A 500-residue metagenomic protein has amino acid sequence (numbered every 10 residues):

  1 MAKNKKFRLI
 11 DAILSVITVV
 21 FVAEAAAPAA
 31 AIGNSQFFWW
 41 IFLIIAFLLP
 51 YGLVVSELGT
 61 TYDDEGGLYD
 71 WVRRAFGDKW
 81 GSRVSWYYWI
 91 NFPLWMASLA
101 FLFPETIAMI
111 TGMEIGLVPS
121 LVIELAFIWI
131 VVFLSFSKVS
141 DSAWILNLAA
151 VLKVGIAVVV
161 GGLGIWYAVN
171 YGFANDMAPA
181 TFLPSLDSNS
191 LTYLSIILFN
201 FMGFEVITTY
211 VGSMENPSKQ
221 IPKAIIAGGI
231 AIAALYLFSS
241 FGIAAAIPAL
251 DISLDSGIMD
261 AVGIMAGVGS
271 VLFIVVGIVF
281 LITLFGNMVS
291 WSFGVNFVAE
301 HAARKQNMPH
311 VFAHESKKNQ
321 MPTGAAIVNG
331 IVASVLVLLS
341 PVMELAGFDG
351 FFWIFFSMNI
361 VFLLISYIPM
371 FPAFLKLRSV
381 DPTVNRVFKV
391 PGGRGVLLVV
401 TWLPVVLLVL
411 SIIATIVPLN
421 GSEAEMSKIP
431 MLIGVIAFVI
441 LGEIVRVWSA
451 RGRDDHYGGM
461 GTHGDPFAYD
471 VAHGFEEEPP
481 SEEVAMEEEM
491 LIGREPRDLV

Functional and structural regions predicted by a protein language model:
M1-F42, L48-S56, D64-E65, A178 (+3 more regions): Membrane-interface "cap" regions at the ends of multi-pass membrane proteins
A2, D70-G77, A100-I123, V151 (+5 more regions): Helix-loop-helix connectors at the membrane interface of multi-pass transporters/channels
K3, F312-Q320, L364-V417: C-terminal membrane-solvent junction of multi-pass transporters and transport-like membrane proteins
E24-L117, I123, G228-A233, P430-I440: Extracellular loop-to-transmembrane helix junctions
S35-F38, E114-P119, N147-G277: Helix-loop-helix junctions that connect adjacent transmembrane segments in multi-pass membrane transporters
D70-W71, G77, M109-M113, A224-V289 (+1 more regions): TM-loop-TM module centered on a large, flexible mid-protein loop between adjacent transmembrane helices in multi-pass
P119-Y171, M202, I225-I230, F356 (+4 more regions): Membrane-interface loop-to-helix entry segments
A168, M358-S366, G393-V500: A generic transmembrane alpha-helix motif of multi-pass inner-membrane proteins
